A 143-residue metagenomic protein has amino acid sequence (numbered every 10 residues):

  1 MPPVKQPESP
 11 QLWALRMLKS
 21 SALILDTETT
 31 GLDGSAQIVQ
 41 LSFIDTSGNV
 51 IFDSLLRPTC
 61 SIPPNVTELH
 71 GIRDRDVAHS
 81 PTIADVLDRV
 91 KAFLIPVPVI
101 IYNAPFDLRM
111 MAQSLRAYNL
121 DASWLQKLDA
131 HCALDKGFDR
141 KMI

Functional and structural regions predicted by a protein language model:
M1-L23, T27: N-terminal accessory regions of nucleic-acid-interacting proteins
M1-S9, P63-T67, R73-R75: Charged/polar interaction segments and conserved charged motifs
E8-L12, D85-D88, R116: A generic local structural motif
W13-L15, K19-A22, G34-Q40, I44-I72 (+1 more regions): Metal-dependent phosphoesterase core characteristic of DEDDh/y 3'-5' exonuclease domains
T27-S35: Short acidic, Gly/Ser-rich segments with clustered Asp/Glu that frequently serve as metal-coordination loops in enzyme
E68-L87: Metal-dependent phosphoesterase signature
